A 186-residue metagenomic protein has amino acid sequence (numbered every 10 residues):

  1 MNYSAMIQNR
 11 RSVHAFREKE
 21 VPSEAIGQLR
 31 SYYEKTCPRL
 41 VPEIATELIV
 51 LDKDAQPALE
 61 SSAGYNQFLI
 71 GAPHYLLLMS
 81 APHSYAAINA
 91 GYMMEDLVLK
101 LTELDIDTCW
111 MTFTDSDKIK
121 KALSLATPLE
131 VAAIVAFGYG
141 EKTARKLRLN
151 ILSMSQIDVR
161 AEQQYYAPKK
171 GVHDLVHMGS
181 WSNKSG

Functional and structural regions predicted by a protein language model:
M1-G186: Acidic, surface-exposed loops and disordered segments
